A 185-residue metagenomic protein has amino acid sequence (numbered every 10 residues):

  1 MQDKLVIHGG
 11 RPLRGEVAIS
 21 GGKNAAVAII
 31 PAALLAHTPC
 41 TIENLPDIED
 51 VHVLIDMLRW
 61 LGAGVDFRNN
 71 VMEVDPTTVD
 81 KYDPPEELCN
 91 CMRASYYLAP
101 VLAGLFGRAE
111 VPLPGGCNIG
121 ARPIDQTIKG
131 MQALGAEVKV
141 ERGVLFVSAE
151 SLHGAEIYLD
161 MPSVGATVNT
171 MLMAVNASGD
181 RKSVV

Functional and structural regions predicted by a protein language model:
M1-V185: Structural preference for solvent-exposed beta-strand-turn elements and adjacent flexible terminal/loop segments within
